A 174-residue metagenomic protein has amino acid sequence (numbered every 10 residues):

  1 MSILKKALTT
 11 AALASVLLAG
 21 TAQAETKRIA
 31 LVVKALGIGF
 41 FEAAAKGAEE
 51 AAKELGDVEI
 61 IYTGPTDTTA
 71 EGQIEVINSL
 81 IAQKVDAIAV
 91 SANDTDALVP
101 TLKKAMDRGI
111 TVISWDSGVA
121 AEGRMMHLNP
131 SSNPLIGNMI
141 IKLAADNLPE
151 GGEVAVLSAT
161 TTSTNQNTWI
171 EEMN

Functional and structural regions predicted by a protein language model:
I3-K5, L17, Q23-N174: A residue-level marker of the well-folded mature domains of exported/periplasmic proteins
L8-L18: Hydrophobic helical h-region of N-terminal Sec-dependent signal peptides in bacterial secretory/periplasmic proteins
